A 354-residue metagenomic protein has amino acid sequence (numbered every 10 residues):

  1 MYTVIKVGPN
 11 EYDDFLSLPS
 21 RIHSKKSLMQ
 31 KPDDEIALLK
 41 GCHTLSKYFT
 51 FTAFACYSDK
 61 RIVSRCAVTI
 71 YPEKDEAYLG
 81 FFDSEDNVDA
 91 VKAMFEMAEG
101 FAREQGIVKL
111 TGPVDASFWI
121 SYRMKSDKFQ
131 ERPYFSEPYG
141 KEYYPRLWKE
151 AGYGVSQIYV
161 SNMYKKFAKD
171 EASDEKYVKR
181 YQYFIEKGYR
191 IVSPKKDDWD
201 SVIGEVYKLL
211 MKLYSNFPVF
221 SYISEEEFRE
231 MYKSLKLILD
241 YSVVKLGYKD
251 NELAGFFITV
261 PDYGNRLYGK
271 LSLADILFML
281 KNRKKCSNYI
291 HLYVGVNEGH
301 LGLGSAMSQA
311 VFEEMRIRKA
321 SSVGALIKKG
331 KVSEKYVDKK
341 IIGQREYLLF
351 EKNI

Functional and structural regions predicted by a protein language model:
M1-S17, S24: Generic start-of-chain signal for non-secretory N-termini
Y2, P138-F217: Acyltransferase donor/substrate-recognition loop-hinge adjacent to the catalytic core
P19-S58, C66-K74, S193, D197-V294: A conserved beta-strand-loop-helix scaffold within acyl/acetyltransferase catalytic domains
F51, Q157-S161, Q344-L349: Short hydrophobic/aromatic beta-strand or adjacent loop that forms the aromatic wall/cage of a ligand/substrate-binding
I62, P72, F118-I120, K169-D170 (+5 more regions): Flexible loop/turn segments at secondary-structure boundaries
K74-G152, L271-K339: Acyl-donor binding region in acyl/amide transferases
D174-V178, K335-K340: Short, aromatic/basic amphipathic alpha-helical patches
K352: Catalytic core of tubulin tyrosine ligase-like
